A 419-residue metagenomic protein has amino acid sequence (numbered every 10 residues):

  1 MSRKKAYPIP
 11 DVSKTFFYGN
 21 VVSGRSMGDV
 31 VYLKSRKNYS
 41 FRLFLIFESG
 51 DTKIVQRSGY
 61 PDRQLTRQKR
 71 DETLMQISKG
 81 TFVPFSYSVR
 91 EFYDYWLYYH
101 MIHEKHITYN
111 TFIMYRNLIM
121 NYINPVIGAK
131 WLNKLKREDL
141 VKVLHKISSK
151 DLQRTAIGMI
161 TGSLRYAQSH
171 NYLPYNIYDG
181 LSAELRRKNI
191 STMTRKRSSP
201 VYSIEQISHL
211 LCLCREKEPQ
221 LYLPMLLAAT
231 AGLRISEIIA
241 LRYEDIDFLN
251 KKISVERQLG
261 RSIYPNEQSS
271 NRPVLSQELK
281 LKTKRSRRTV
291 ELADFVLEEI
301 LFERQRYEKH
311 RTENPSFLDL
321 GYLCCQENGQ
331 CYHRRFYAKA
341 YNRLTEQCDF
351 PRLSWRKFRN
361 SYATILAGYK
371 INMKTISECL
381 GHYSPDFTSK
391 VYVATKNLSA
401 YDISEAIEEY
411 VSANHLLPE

Functional and structural regions predicted by a protein language model:
M1-Y87, I102, N117, E419: Basic/aromatic DNA-contact patch characteristic of tyrosine site-specific recombinases
R3, N250, R261-R287, D294-V296 (+1 more regions): C-terminal secondary-structure termini that scaffold catalytic or DNA-interacting sites
Y39-F44, I253-V255, L292: Short beta-strand motif preference
S58, A240-I246, S377-S384, V393: A short, basic/aromatic helix-end/turn motif that makes direct DNA contacts
D62, Y99-I177, C331-F336, P351-K357: N-terminal core-binding DNA-recognition domain of tyrosine site-specific recombinases/integrases
K150-G158, A167-S169, L173-Y175, D179-I235 (+5 more regions): Basic, Lys/Arg- and aromatic-enriched nucleic-acid-binding interface segment
C212-L221, A231, V290, R306-Y322 (+2 more regions): Short, basic (Lys/Arg/His-rich) helix/loop patches that form interaction surfaces in the mid-to-C-terminal regions
L259, L380-A406: Catalytic-site neighborhood detector that most strongly recognizes the C-terminal catalytic loop/helix of tyrosine
